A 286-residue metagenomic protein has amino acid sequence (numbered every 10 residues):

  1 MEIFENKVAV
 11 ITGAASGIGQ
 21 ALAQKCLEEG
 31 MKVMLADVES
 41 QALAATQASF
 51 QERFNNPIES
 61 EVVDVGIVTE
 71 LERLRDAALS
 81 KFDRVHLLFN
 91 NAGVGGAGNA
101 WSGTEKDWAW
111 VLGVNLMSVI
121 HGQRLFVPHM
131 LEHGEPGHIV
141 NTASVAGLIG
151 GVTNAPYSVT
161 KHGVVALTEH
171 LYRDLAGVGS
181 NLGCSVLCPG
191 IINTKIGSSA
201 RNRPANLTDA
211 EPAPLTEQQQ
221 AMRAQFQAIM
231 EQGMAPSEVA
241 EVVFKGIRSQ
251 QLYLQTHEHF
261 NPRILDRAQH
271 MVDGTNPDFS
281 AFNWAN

Functional and structural regions predicted by a protein language model:
E2-M34: Canonical Rossmann dinucleotide-binding motif of NAD(H)/NADP(H)-dependent dehydrogenases/reductases, specifically
E29-A45: Conserved glycine-rich Rossmann-like NAD(P)H-binding loop of the short-chain dehydrogenase/reductase
S40-Q41, E61-R73, E105: The beta1-alpha1 cofactor-binding region of Rossmann-like NAD(H)/NADP(H)-dependent oxidoreductases
N99-A100, T104-A109: Substrate-binding pocket helix/loop in short-chain dehydrogenase/reductase
Q123, T160: Active-site helix of classical SDR
S144: Residue(s) in the substrate-gating loop at a strand-loop-helix junction that position the organic substrate next
G177-Y253: SDR active-site lid
